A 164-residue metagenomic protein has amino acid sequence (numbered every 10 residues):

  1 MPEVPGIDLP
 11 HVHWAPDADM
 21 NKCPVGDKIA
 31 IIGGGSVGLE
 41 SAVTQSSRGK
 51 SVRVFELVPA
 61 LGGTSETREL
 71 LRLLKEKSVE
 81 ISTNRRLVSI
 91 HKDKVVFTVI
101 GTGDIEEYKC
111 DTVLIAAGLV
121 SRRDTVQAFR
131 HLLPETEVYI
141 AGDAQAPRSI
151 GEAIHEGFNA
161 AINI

Functional and structural regions predicted by a protein language model:
M1-P2, T83-K94: A conserved short coil-to-beta-strand element within the FAD-binding core of flavoproteins
M1-S65, T98-I164: Rossmann-like dinucleotide/flavin-binding elements
V12, S78-E80, R85, V138: Short, conserved active-site loop motifs that form the nucleotide-linked donor/cofactor pocket
G49, E76, H91-D93: Generic cytosolic/nucleocytoplasmic N-terminal low-complexity/intrinsically disordered segments
E69-L70, K94: Conserved N-terminal Rossmann-fold NAD(P) cofactor-binding segment
L71-S78: Helical element adjacent to the flavin cofactor pocket in flavoenzyme catalytic cores
E80, V88, E106-Y108: Residues that recognize and position ribonucleotide moieties
